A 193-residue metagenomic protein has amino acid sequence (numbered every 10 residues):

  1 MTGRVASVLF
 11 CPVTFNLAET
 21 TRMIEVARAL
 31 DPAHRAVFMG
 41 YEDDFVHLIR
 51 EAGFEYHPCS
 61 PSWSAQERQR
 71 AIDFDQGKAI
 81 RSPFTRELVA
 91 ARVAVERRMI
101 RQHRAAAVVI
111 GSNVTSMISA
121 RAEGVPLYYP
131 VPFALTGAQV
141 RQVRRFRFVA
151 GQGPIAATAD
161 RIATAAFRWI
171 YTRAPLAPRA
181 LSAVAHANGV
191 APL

Functional and structural regions predicted by a protein language model:
V5, T14, P32, V37-R86: Conserved nucleotide-sugar phosphate-binding/catalytic loop shared by glycosyltransferases and other
P12-I24: A short, glycine/small-residue-rich beta-strand->loop->alpha-helix junction that serves as a flexible
A27, D31, R121: Gly/Ala-rich phosphate-binding loop of Rossmann-like dinucleotide-binding domains, activating on the conserved
P32, F54, A105, V125 (+1 more regions): Short glycine/serine/threonine/alanine-rich loop segments
L48, I118-S119: Hydrophobic/aromatic ligand-binding patch that stacks against planar heteroaromatic rings of cofactors or nucleotides
D73-T115, R168-L193: Conserved nucleotide-sugar donor-binding subdomain of glycosyltransferases
P126-L193: Active-site-proximal region of nucleotide-activated glycan assembly enzymes, centered on histidine/acidic-rich loops
